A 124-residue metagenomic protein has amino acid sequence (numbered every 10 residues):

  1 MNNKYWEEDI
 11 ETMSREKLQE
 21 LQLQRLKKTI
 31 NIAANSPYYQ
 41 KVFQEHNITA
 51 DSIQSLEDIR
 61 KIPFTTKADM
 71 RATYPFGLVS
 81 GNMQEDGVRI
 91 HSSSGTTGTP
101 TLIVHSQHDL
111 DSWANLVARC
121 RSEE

Functional and structural regions predicted by a protein language model:
M1-S92, G98-A114, R119-C120: Nucleotide 5′-phosphate-binding alpha/beta core
E123-E124: Single conserved hydrophobic/aromatic residue that forms the stacking wall/gate of nucleotide- or nucleobase-binding
